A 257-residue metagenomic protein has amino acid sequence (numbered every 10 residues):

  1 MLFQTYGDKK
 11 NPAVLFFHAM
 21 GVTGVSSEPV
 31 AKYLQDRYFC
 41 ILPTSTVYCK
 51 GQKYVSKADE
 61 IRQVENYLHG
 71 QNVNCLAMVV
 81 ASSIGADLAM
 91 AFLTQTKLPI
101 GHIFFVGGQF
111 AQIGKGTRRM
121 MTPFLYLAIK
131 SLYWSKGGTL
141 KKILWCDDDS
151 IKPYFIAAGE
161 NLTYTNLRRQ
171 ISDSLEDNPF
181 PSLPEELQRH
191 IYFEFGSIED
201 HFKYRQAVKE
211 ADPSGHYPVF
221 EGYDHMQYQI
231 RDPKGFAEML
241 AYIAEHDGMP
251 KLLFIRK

Functional and structural regions predicted by a protein language model:
T5-K50: Conserved HGGG/HGGXW glycine-rich cap/lid loop of the alpha/beta-hydrolase fold
I41-M78: Active-site loop/oxyanion-hole signature of alpha/beta-hydrolase fold enzymes
V80-A89: Gly/Ala-rich beta-loop-alpha elbow adjacent to hydrolase catalytic centers
T94-Q95, I100-S131: Flexible "cap/lid" loop of the alpha/beta hydrolase fold
G116, L132-E185: Conserved alpha/beta-hydrolase catalytic His-Asp/Glu region
S172-E210: Conserved serine/cysteine hydrolase catalytic core
D212-M226: Catalytic histidine neighborhood in serine/cysteine hydrolases with alpha/beta-hydrolase-type architecture
Y223-G235: Catalytic histidine-centered segment of alpha/beta-hydrolase-like enzymes
